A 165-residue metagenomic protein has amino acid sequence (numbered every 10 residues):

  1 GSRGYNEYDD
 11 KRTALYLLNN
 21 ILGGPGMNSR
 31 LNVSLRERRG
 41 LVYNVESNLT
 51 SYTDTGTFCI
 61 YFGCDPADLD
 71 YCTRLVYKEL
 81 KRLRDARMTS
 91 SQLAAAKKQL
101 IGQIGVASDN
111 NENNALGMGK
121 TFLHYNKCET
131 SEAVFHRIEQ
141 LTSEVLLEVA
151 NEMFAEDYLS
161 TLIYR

Functional and structural regions predicted by a protein language model:
G1-N28: His/Glu-based metal-binding/catalytic segments typifying zinc-dependent metallopeptidases
G1-Y5, N32-D85, S90-Q140, E156-R165: M16 family metallopeptidases and their MPP-like homologs
Y16, N151, L162-I163: Long, charged low-complexity polyampholyte tracts that form or border extended alpha-helical/coiled-coil or disordered
T142-N151: Low-complexity, intrinsically disordered Gly/Pro/Thr-rich segments
